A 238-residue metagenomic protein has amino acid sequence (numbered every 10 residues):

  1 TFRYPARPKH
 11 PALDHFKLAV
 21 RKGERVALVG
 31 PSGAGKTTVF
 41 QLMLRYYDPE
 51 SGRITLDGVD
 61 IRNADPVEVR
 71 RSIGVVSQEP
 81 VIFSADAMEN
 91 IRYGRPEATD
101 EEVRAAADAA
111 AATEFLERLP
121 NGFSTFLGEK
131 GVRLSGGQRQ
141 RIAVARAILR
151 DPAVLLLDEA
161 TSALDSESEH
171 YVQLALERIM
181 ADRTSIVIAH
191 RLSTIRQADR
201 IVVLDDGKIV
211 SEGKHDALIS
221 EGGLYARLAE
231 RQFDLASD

Functional and structural regions predicted by a protein language model:
T1-D238: ABC-type nucleotide-binding domain
